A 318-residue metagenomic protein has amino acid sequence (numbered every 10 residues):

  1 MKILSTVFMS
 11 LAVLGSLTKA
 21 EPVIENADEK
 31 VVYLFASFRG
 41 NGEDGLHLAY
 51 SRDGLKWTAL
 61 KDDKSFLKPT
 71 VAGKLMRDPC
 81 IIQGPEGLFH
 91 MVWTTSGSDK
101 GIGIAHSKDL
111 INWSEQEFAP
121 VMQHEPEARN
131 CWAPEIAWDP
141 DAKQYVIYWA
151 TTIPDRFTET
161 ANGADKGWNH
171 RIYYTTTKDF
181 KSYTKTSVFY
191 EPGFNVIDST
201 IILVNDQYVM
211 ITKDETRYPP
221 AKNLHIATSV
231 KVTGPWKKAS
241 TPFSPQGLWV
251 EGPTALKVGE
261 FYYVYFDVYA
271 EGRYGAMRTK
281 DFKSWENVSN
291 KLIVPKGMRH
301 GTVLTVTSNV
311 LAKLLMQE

Functional and structural regions predicted by a protein language model:
M1-V23: Bacterial Sec-dependent N-terminal signal peptides
E21-E318: Carbohydrate-active catalytic/glycan-binding domains of CAZyme proteins, especially the secreted or lumenal ectodomains
